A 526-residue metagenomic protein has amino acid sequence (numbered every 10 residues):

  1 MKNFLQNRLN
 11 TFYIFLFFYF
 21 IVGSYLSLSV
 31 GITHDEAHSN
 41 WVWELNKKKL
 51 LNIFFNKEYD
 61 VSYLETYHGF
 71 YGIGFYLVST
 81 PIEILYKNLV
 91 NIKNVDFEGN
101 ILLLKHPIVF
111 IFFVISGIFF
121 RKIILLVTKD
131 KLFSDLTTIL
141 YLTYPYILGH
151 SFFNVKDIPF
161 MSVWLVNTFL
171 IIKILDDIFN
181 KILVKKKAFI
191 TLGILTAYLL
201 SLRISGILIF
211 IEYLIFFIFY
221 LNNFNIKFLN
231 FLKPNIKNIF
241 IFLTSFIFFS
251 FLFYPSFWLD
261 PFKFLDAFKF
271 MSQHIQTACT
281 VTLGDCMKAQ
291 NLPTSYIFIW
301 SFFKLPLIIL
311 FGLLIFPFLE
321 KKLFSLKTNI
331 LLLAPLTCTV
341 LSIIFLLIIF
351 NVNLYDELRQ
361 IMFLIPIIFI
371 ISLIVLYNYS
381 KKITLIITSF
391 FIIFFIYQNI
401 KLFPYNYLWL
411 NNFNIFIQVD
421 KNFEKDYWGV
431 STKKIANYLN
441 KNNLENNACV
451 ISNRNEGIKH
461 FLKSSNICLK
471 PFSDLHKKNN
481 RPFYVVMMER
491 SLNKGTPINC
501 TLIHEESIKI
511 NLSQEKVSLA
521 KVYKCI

Functional and structural regions predicted by a protein language model:
N10-I14, N91-V95, I115-T143, S162 (+4 more regions): Transmembrane-helix signature of polytopic, membrane-embedded enzymes that assemble or transfer cell-envelope glycans
S24-Y25, S29, F75, P255-W258 (+3 more regions): Catalytic lumenal/periplasmic loop and adjoining terminal transmembrane helix of membrane glycan-assembly enzymes
Y25, A37-G74, P81-K93, H274-L283: Extracytosolic helix-loop segments that constitute the early lumenal/periplasmic catalytic or substrate-binding loops
T33-H34, F152-F160: Short acidic/glycine- and proline-prone juxtamembrane loop motifs at membrane-interface regions of multi-pass membrane
K47-K49, H68-L77, Y198, F210 (+5 more regions): Transmembrane-lumen/periplasm boundary regions of multi-pass, lipid-linked membrane glycan transferases
L103-T128, V166, L170, K321-K322 (+1 more regions): Transmembrane-helix motifs of polytopic, lipid-linked glycan transferases
T137-L142, G149, F169, T196 (+1 more regions): Short helix- or helix-capping micro-motifs that position conserved polar/aromatic residues at function-defining sites
D157-V163, L199-I204, L208, I299-L313 (+1 more regions): Hydrophobic/aromatic-rich transmembrane helices and adjacent perimembrane loops
